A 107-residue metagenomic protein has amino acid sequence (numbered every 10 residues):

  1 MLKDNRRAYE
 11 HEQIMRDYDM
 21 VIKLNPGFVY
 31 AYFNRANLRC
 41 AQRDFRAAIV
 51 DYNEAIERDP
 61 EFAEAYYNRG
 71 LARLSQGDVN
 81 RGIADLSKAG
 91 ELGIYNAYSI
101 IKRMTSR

Functional and structural regions predicted by a protein language model:
M1-R107: Alpha-helical tetratricopeptide repeat
